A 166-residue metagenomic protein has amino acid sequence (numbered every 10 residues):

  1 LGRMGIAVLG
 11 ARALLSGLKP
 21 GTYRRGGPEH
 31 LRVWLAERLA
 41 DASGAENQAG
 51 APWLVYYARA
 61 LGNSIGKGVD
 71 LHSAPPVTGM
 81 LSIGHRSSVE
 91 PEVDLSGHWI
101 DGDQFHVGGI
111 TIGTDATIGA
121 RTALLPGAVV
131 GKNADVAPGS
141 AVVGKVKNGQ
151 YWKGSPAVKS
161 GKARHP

Functional and structural regions predicted by a protein language model:
L1-L61, Q150, S155-P166: Terminal amphipathic alpha-helical/low-complexity segments used for targeting or macromolecular assembly
A58-A60, S64-K159: Structural signal for interior beta-strand "rungs" in well-ordered beta-sheet cores of soluble enzyme domains
